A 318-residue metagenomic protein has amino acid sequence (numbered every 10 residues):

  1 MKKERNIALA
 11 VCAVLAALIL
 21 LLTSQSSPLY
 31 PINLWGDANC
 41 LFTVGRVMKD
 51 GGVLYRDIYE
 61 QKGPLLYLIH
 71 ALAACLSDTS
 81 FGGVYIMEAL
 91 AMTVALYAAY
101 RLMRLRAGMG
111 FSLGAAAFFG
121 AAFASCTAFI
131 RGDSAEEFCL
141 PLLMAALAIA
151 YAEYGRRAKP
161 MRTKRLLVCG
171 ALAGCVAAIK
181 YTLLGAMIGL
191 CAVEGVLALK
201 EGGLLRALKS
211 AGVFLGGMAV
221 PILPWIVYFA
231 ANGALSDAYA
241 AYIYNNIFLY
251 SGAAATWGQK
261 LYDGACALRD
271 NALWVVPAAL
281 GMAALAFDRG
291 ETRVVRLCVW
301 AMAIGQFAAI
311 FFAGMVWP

Functional and structural regions predicted by a protein language model:
K2, A186-A219, L285-G290: Perimembrane helix-loop-helix junctions
K2, Y97, R269-F307: Hydrophobic, aromatic-rich transmembrane alpha-helices and their immediate juxtamembrane boundary segments
P64, L68, S77-V94: Loop-to-helix entry region of an early transmembrane alpha helix in multi-pass inner-membrane enzymes
I86-R106, A145: Transmembrane-helix motifs of polytopic, lipid-linked glycan transferases
M87-A91, A117-A121, S125-A145, I149-A150 (+3 more regions): Multi-pass, polyprenyl lipid-linked donor-dependent membrane glycosyltransferases
A99-A124, L140, A158-K159, K164 (+1 more regions): Transmembrane-helix signature of polytopic, membrane-embedded enzymes that assemble or transfer cell-envelope glycans
A107, A146-V168, K200-E201, W274 (+1 more regions): Membrane-interface transmembrane helices that cradle and orient dolichyl/undecaprenyl
R162-Y181, M187-A192, G216, V220 (+1 more regions): Membrane-interface alpha helices of multi-pass inner-membrane proteins
